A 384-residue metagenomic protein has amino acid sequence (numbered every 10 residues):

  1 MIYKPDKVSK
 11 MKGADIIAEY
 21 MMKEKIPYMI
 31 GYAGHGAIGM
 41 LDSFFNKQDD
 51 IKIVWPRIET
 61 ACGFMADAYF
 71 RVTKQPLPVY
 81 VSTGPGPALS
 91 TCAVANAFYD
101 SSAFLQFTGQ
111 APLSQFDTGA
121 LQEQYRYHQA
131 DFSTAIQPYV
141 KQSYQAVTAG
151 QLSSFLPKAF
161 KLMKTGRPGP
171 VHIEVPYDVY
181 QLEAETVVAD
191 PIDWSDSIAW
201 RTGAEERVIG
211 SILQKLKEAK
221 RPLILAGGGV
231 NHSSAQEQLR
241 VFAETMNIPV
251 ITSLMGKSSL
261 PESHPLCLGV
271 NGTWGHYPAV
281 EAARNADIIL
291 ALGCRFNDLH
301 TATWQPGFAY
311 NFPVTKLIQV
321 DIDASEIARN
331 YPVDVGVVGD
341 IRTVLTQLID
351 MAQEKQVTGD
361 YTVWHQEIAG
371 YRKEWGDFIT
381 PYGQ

Functional and structural regions predicted by a protein language model:
I2-Q366, G370, E374-Y382: N-terminal alpha/beta PP-like core and its mobile active-site loop of ThDP/TPP-dependent enzymes
